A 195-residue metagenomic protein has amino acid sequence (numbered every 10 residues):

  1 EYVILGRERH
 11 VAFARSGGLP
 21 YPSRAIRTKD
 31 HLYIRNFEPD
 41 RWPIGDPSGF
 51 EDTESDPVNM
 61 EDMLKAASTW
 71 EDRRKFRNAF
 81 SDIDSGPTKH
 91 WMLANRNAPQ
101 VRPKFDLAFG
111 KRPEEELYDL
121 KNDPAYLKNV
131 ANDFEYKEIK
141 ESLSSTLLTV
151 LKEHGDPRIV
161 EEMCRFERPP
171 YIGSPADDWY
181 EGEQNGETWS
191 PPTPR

Functional and structural regions predicted by a protein language model:
E1-E116, P191: C-terminal cap/loop subdomain of S1 sulfatases and analogous C-terminal strand-loop tails that border
K75, F80-I83, T88-E115, L120-R195: Long, internal low-complexity/basic segments
